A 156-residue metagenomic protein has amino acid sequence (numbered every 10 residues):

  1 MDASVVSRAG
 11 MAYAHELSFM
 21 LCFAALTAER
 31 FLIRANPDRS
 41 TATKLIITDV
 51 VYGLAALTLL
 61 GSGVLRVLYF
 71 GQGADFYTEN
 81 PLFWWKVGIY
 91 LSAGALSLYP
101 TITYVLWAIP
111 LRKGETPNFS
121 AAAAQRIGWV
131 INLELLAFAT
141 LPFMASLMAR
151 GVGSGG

Functional and structural regions predicted by a protein language model:
M1-G156: Polytopic transmembrane helical bundles with strong interfacial aromatic enrichment
